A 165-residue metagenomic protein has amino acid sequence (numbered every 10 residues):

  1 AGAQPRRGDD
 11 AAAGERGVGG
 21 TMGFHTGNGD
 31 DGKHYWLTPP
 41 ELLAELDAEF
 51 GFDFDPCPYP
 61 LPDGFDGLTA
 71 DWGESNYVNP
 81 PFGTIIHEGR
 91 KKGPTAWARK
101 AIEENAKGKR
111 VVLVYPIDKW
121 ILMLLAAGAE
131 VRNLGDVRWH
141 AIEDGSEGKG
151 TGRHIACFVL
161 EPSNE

Functional and structural regions predicted by a protein language model:
A1, P5-E165: Class I S-adenosyl-L-methionine-dependent methyltransferase catalytic core
